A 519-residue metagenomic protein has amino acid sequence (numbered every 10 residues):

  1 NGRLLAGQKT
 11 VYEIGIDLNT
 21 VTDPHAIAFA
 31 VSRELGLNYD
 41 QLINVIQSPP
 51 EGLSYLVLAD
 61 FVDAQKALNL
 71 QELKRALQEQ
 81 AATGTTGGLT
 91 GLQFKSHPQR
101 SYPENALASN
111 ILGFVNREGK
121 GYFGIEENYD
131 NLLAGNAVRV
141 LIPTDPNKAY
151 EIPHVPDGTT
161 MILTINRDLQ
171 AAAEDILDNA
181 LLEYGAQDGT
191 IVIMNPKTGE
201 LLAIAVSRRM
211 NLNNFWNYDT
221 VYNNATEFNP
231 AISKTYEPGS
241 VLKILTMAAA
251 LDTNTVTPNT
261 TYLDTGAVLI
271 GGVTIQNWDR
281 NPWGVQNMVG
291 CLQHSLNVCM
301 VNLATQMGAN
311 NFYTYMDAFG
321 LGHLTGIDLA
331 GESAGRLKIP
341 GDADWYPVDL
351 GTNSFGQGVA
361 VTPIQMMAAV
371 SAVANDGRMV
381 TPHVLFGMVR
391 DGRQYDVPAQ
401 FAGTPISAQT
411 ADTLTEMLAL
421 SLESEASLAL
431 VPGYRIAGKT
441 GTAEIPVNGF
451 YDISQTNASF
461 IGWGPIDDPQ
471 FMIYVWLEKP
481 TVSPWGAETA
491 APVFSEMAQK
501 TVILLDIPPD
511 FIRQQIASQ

Functional and structural regions predicted by a protein language model:
N1-G36: Juxtamembrane extramembrane loops of integral membrane proteins
A6, I142-I152, N195-S240, L245-K479 (+3 more regions): Beta-lactam-recognizing serine transpeptidase/beta-lactamase-like catalytic domain environment
Q8-E13, N19, V115, A203-R209: Short beta->alpha transition motifs characteristic of CBS
T10, D178-T198, V206, V348: Flexible, solvent-exposed loop/hinge segments and secondary-structure transition points
T10-I14, G52-S54, T90, N105-N110 (+8 more regions): Envelope-exposed proteins and targeting segments
I16, A26-R33, Q47-G158, V475 (+1 more regions): Small/polar-residue-rich segments within soluble enzyme cores
A26, A30, Q41, V57 (+20 more regions): Extracytoplasmic/secreted proteins, especially bacterial periplasmic and envelope-associated proteins
P146-G189: Conserved, well-ordered alpha-helix/loop/beta-strand core segments that scaffold catalytic motifs
